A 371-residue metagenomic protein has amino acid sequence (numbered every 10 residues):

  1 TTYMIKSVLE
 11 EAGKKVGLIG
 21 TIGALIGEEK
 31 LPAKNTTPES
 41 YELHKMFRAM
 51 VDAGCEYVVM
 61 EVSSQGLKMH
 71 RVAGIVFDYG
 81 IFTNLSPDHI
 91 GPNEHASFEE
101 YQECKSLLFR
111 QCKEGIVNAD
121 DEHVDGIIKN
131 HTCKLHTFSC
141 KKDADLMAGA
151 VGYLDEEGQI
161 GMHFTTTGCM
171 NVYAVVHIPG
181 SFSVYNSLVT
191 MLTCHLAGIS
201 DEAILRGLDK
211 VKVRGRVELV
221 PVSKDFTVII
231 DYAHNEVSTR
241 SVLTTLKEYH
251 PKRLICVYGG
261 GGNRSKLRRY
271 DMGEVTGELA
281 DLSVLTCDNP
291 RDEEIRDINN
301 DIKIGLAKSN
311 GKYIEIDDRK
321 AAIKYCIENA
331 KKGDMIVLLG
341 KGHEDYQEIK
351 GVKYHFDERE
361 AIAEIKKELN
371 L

Functional and structural regions predicted by a protein language model:
T1-G115, A119, H123-K134, H250: Phosphate-binding loop of NTP-binding sites
T1-M4, V62, G66-L67, V184-Y185 (+2 more regions): Short glycine/serine/threonine-rich phosphate/pyrophosphate-binding segments that cradle anionic phosphate groups
M4, E42-K45, Y185-L192, S241: Short amphipathic alpha-helical face segments that pack within enzyme cores and frequently flank/anchor catalytic
K14-I19, F138, G311-I314: Conserved RecA-like helicase motor-core motifs
A53, D78-V228, K303-A307, K312: Acidic, Mg2+-coordinating active-site environments of NTP-dependent enzymes
Y57, D78-Y79, V189, K331-V337: Short SAM/SAH-binding signature in class I
S64-L67, K142-A144, V211-V213, D318-A322: Short acidic loop-to-helix transition motifs that present clustered carboxylates
T132, C169, L192-E202, R206 (+2 more regions): ATP-dependent carboxylate-amine ligase
